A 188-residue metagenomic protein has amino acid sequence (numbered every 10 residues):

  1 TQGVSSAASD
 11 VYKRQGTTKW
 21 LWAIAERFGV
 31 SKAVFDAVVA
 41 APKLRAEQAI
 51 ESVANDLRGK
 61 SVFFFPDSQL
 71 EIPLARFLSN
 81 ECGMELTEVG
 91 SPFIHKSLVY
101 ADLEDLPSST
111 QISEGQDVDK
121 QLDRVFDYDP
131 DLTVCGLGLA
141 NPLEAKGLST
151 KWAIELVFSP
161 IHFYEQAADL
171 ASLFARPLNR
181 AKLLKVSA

Functional and structural regions predicted by a protein language model:
T1-A8, Y12: Single conserved hydrophobic/aromatic residue that forms the stacking wall/gate of nucleotide- or nucleobase-binding
D10-S52, G138-A188: Peripheral docking tails and interdomain loops at the edges of cofactor- or intermediate-handling domains
G16-F35, A40-E114: Redox- and metal-dependent alpha/beta enzyme cores, enriched for Fe-S-associated oxidoreductases and cofactor-handling
S61, D131-L132: Structural motif
F65-P66, T133-L137: Glycine-rich anion-binding loop/nest that anchors nucleotide
V125, D129-D131: Proline-aspartate-enriched helix->loop->beta-strand connector
